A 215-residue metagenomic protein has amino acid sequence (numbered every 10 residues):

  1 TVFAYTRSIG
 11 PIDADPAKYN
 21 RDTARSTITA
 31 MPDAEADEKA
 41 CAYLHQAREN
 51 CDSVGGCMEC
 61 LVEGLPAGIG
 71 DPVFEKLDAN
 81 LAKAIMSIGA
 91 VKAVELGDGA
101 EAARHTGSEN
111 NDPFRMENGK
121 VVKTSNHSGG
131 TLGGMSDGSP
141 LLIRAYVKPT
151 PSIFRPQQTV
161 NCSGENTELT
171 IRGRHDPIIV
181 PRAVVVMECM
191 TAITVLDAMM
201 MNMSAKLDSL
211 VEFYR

Functional and structural regions predicted by a protein language model:
T1, E75, A79-K83, A145-P149 (+1 more regions): Alpha-helical support elements that line or immediately flank enzyme active sites and cofactor-binding pockets
T1-V73: Glycine-rich, mobile lid/loop segments that gate access to catalytic sites or pores
V2-S8, E59, E95-G99, T159 (+1 more regions): Beta-strand segments within the central parallel beta-sheet cores of soluble alpha/beta enzyme folds
S8-K18, G107-N110, N166-L169, F213-R215: Short, mixed-charge aromatic SLiMs
A30-D33, M86-A90, V122-K123, L169-R174 (+2 more regions): Short, surface-exposed, polar/charged, turn-prone segments marking secondary-structure boundaries
Q46, N50, S87, M201-A205: A structural signal for alpha-helix termini and helix-coil/disorder junctions
N50-N166: Glycine-rich anion/phosphate-binding loop at the beta-strand->alpha-helix junction
S152-R215: Internal helix-turn-beta structural module
